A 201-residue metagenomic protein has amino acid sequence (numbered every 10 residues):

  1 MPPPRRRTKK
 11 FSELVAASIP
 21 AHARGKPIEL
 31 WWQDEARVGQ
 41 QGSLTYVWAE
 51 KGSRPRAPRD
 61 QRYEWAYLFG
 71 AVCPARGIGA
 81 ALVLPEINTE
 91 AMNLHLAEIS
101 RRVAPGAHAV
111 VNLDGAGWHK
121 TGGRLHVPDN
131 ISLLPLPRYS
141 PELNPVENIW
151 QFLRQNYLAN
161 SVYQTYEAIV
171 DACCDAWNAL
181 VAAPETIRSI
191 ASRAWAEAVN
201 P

Functional and structural regions predicted by a protein language model:
M1-P201: Short functional hotspots at interaction and active-site rims
